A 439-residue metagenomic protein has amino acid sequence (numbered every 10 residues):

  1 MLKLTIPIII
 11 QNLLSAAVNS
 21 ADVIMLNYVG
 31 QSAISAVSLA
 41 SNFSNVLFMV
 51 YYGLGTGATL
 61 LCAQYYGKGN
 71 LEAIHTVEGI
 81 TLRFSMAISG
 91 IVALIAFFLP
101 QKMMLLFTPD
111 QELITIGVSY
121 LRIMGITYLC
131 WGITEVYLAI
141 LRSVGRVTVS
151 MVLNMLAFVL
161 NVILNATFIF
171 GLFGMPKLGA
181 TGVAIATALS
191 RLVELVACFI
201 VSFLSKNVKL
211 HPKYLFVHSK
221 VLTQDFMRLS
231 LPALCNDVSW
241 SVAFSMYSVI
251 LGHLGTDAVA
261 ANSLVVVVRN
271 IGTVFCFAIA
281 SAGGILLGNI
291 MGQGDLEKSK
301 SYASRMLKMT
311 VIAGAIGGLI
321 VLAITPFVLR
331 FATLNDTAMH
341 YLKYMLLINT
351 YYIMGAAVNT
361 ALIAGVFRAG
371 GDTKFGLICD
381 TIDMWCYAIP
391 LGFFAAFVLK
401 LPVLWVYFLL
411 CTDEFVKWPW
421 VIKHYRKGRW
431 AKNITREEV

Functional and structural regions predicted by a protein language model:
M1-T5, C62-T127, M175-L231, L287-I353 (+1 more regions): Short alpha-helical transmembrane segments in multi-pass integral membrane proteins
K3-D22, I123, T134, A157 (+5 more regions): Transmembrane helical elements of multi-pass membrane transporters/channels
I8, N12, V23-I24, S41 (+17 more regions): Transmembrane alpha-helix boundary and packing residues in multipass membrane permease domains and related
I9, L13, A17, A21 (+18 more regions): Generic alpha-helical transmembrane segments of integral inner-membrane proteins, especially permease/transport modules
L13, A17-S35, K102-Q111, T167-L178 (+4 more regions): Helix-terminus/linker motif at the lipid-water interface of multi-pass membrane proteins
S15, V46-Y52, T56, S150 (+12 more regions): Hydrophobic alpha-helical transmembrane segments of integral membrane proteins, especially multi-pass transporters
I34-L94, W131-S150, S248, A261-T325 (+1 more regions): Small-residue-rich hydrophobic transmembrane alpha-helices
G55, M124-S143, S150-F158, V183-C198 (+5 more regions): Short runs within selected transmembrane alpha-helices of multi-pass transporters and secretion channels
